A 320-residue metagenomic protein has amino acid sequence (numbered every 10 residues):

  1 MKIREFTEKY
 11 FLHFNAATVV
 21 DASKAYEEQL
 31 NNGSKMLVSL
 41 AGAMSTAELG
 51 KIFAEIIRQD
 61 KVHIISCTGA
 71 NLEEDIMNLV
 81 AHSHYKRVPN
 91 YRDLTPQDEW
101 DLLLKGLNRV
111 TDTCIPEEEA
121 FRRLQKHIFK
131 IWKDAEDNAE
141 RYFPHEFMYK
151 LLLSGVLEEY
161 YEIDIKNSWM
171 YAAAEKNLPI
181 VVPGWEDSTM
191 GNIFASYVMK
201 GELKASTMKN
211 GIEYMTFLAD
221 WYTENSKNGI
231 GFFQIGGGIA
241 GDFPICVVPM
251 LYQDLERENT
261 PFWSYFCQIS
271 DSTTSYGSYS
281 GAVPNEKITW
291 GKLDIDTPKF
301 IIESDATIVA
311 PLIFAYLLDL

Functional and structural regions predicted by a protein language model:
M1-V62: N-terminal glycine-/serine-/threonine-rich phosphate-binding loop
K2-F6, Y10, F14-A17, I239 (+2 more regions): C-terminal functional extensions of proteins
A22-M36, A172-K176, D220-G229: Glycine-rich phosphate/diphosphate-binding loops that line cofactor/substrate pockets in enzymes
M36-S45, I65, V181-W185, A205-Y279: Glycine-rich anion-binding loop/nest that anchors nucleotide
E48-K51, I76-H82, N192-S196, P244-V247 (+1 more regions): Short acidic, glycine/serine/threonine-rich loops at helix termini
I52-K61, L79-N90, V198, V248-R257 (+1 more regions): A glycine- and small-aliphatic-rich helix-loop capping segment at beta-alpha/alpha-beta transitions that lines
I57-L124: A generic, well-ordered mixed alpha/beta core segment in the N-terminal half of proteins
D98-T189: Ligand-binding beta-strand-loop-alpha-helix segment within the catalytic cores of soluble metabolic enzymes
